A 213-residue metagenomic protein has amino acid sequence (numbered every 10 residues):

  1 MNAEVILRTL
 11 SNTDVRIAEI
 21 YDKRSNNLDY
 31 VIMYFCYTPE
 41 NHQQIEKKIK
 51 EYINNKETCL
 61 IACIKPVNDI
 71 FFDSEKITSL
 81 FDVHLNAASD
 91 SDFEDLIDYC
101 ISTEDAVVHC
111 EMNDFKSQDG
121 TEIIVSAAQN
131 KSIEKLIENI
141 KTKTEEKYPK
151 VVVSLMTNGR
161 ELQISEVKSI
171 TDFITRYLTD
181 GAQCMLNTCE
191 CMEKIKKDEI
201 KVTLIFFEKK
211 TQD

Functional and structural regions predicted by a protein language model:
M1-D213: Tubulin/FtsZ superfamily GTPase core signature
